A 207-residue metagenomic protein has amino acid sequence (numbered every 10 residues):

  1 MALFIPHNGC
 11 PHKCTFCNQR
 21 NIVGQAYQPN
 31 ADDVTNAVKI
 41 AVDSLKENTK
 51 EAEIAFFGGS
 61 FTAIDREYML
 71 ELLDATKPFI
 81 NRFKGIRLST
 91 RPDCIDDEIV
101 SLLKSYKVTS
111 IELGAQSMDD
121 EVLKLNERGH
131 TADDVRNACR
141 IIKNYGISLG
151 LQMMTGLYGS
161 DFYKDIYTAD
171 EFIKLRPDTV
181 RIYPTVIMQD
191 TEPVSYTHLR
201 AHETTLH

Functional and structural regions predicted by a protein language model:
M1-V23, V42-G58, T62, R87-R91 (+2 more regions): N-terminal pre-triad scaffold of radical SAM enzymes
C10-C14, M188-P193: Short acidic/His/Gly/Ser-rich catalytic and metal-binding motifs that mark active-site loops of diverse hydrolases
R20-A55, I64-I86, D97-E98: Conserved alpha-helical substructure of the radical SAM core
R20-G24, K124-G129, Y196: Short glycine-enriched, charge-decorated loop/helix-capping segments at active-site entrances that position
A63, Y158, M188-D190: Flexible loop/turn segments at secondary-structure boundaries
L70-L88, D93-P184: Radical SAM/AdoMet-radical enzyme domain recognition
T197-T204: Conserved small/polar residues in nucleotide/adenosyl-binding loops
